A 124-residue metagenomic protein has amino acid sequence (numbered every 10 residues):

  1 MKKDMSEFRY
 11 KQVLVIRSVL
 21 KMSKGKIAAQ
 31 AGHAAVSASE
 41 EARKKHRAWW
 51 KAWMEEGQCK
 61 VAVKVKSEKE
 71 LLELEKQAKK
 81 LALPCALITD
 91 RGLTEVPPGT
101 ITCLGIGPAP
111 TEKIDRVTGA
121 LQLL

Functional and structural regions predicted by a protein language model:
E7-V13, R17-K45: Glycine- and Gly-Pro-enriched alpha-helical subdomains that act as flexible, kink-prone "lid/hinge" or packing modules
V13-V15, E56-K66, K79-L124: Short basic, glycine-rich beta-strand/loop surfaces that mediate nucleic-acid
K26, Q30, K66-K69, E112: Conserved active-site and cofactor/substrate-binding residues in soluble primary-metabolism enzymes
E40-E68: Compact, glycine-rich, soluble single-domain proteins
E70-E75, L83: Alpha/propeptide regions of enzymes that mature by internal proteolysis
